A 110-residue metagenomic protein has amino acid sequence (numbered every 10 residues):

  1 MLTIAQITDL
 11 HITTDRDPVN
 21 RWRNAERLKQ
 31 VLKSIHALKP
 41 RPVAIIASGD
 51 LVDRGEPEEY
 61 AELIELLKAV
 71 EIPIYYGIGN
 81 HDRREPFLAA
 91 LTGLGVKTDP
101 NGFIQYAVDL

Functional and structural regions predicted by a protein language model:
M1-E62: N-terminal active-site segment of His-dependent metallophosphoesterases
P57-L110: Extended active-site neighborhood of metal-dependent phosphoesterases/phosphodiesterases
